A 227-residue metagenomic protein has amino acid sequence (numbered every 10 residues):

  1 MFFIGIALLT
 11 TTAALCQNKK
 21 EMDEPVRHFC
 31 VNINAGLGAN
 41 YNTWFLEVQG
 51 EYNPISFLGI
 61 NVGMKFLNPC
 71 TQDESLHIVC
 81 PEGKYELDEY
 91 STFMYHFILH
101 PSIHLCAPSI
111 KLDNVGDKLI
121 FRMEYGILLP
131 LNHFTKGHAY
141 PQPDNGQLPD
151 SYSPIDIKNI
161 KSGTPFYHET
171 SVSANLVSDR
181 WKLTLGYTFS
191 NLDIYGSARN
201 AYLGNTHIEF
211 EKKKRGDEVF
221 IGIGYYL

Functional and structural regions predicted by a protein language model:
C16-L67, Q72-S75, C106-P108, G224-Y226: Short glycine/proline- and aromatic-enriched beta-strand/turn motifs that initiate or cap beta-hairpins
D23-V31, L76-Y85, N145-I155, N200-G204: Flexible, solvent-exposed coil segments and beta strand-coil junctions, predominantly the extracellular/periplasmic
R27-V31, N42-L46, S56, S91-L99 (+4 more regions): Residues that define the transmembrane beta-barrel architecture of outer-membrane proteins
V31-L37, I60-M64, P101, F121-I127 (+3 more regions): Membrane-embedded beta-strand positions of outer-membrane beta-barrel proteins
N32-G36, E47, E82-T92, P154-I160 (+1 more regions): Extracellular loop and loop/strand-boundary signature of outer-membrane beta-barrel proteins
Q49-Q147: Gram-negative (and chloroplast) outer-membrane scaffold detector with strong preference for beta-barrel transmembrane
H168-L227: Predominantly the C-terminal beta-signal and adjacent terminal strand-loop region of outer-membrane beta-barrel
